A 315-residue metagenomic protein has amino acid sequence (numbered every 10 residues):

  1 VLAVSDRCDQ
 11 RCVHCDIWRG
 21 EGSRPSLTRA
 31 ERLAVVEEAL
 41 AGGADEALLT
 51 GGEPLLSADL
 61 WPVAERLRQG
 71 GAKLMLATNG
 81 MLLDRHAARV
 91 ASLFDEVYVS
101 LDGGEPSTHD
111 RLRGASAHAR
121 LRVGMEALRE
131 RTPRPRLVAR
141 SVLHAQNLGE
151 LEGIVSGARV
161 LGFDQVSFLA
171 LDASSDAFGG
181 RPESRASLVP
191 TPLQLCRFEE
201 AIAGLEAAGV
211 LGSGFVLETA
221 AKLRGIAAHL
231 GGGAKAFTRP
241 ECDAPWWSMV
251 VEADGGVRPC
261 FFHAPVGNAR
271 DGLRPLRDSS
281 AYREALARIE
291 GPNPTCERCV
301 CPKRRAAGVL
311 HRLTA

Functional and structural regions predicted by a protein language model:
V1-R19, E37-A41, L223, A228-F237 (+4 more regions): N-terminal pre-core extensions flanking Radical SAM catalytic domains
V1-R89, D95-E96, P190, F198: Conserved alpha-helical substructure of the radical SAM core
W18, A236-E241, D254-A315: Flexible mid-to-C-terminal extensions adjoining Fe-S/redox cofactors in radical SAM and related proteins
W18, T50, S100, L169 (+1 more regions): Conserved residues at the C-terminal ends of beta-strands
E21, E53, G103, D172 (+1 more regions): Flexible, active-site-proximal loop/turn residues at the rims of small-molecule/cofactor binding pockets and catalytic
D59, H86, V90, G149-E150 (+2 more regions): Residue-level recognition of alpha-helix termini/interfacial anchor residues
G70, L93, S100-D102, S107-D254 (+2 more regions): Radical SAM enzyme [4Fe-4S]-AdoMet core and its adjacent flexible, acidic and glycine-rich loops/tails across
